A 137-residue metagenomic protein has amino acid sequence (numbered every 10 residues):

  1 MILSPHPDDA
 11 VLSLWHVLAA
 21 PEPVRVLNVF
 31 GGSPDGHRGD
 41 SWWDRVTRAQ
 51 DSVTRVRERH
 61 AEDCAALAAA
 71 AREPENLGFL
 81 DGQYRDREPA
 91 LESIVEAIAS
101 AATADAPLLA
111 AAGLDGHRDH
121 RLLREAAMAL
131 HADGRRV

Functional and structural regions predicted by a protein language model:
M1-L130: Active-site beta-strand->loop->alpha-helix modules in alpha/beta enzyme cores, enriched in Gly/His/Asp(Glu)
A132-V137: Short, flexible loop segments at boundaries between secondary-structure elements
